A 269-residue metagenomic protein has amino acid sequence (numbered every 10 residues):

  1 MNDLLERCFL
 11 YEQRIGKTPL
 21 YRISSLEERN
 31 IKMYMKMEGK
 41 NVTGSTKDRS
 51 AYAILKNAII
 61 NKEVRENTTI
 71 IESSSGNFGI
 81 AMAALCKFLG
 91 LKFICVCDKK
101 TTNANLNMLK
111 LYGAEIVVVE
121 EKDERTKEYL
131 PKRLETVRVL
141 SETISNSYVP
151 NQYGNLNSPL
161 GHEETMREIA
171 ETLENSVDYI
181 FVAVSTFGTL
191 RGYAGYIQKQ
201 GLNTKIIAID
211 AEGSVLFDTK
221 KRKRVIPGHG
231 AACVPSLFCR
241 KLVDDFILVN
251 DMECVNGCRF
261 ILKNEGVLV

Functional and structural regions predicted by a protein language model:
M1-V269: PLP-dependent amino-acid enzyme catalytic core
